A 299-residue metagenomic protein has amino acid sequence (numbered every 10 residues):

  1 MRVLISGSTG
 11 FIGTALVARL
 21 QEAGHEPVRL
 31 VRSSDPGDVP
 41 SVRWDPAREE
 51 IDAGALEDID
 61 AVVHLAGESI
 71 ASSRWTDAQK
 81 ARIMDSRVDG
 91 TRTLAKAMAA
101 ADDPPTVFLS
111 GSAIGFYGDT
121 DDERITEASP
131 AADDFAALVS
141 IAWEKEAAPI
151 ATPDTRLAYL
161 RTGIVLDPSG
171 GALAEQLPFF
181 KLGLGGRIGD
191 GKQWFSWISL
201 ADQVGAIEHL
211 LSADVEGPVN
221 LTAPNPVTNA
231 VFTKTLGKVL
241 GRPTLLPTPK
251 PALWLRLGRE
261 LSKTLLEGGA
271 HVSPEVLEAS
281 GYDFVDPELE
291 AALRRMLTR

Functional and structural regions predicted by a protein language model:
V3-A23: N-terminal Rossmann NAD(P)H-binding glycine-rich loop of SDR-like oxidoreductase domains
D35-P36, V42-G90: NAD(P)H-binding glycine-rich loop region in Rossmannoid oxidoreductase-like domains and their noncatalytic homologs
R92-D134: Conserved Rossmann-fold NAD(P)-dependent oxidoreductase catalytic core, especially the SDR/UDP-sugar
S112-A113, K145-P168: Conserved beta-loop-beta element that borders a ligand/cofactor-binding pocket
I141, P153-D154, L166-E175, H209-V219: Glycine/proline-rich active-site loop of Rossmann-fold NAD(P)-dependent oxidoreductases
L177-G185, Q193-V227: Alpha-helical substrate-binding/gating segment
S212-E260, R294-R299: Mid/C-terminal beta-alpha module of Rossmann-like enzyme folds, strongest in SDR-family dehydrogenases/epimerases
T264-R299: C-terminal amphipathic/interface module of NAD(P)-dependent oxidoreductases and related NAD-binding regulators
